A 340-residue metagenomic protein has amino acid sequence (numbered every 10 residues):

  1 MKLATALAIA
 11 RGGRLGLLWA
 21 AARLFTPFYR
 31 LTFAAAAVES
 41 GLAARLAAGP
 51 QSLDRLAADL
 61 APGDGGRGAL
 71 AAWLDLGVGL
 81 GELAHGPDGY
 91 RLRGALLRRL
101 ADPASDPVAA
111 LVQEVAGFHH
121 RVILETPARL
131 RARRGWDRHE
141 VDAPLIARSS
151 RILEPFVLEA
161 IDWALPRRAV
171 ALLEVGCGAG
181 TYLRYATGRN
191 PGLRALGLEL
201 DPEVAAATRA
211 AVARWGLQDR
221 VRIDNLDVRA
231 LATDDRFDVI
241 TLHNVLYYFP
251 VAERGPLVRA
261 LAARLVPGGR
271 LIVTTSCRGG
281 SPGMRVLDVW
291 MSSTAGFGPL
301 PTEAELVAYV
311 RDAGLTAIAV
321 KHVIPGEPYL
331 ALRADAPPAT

Functional and structural regions predicted by a protein language model:
A36, A71, L76-R167: Conserved Class I S-adenosyl-L-methionine-dependent methyltransferase catalytic core
R168-G178: Conserved class I S-adenosyl-L-methionine
A179-P191: Conserved SAM-binding loop of SAM-dependent methyltransferases across substrates and taxa, primarily the Class I
R229-I240: A short acidic, Gly/Pro-enriched loop at the edge of an enzyme's catalytic core that lines a small-molecule cofactor
G255-P267: A short glycine-rich, Lys/Arg-flanked "PGG" loop and its adjoining helix->strand segment in the class I
G268-T275: Conserved beta-strand signature within the Rossmann-like core of class I S-adenosyl-L-methionine
R278-G296: Short, glycine-/aromatic-enriched active-site segment of Class I SAM-dependent methyltransferases
G298-A313: Short alpha-helix
